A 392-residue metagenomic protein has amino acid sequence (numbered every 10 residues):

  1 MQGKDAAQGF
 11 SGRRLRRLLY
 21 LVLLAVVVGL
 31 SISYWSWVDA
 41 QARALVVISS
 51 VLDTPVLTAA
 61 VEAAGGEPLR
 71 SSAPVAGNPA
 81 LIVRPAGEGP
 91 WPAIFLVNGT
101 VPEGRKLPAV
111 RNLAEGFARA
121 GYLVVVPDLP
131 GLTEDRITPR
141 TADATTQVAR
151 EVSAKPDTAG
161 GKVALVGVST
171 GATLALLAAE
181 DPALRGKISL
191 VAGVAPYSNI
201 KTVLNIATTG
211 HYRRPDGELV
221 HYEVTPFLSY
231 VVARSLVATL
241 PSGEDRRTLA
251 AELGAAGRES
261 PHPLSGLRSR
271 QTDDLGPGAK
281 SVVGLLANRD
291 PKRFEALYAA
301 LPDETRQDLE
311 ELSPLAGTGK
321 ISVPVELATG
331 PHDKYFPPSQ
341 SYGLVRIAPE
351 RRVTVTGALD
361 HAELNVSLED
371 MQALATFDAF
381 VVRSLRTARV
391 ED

Functional and structural regions predicted by a protein language model:
A40-G89: N-terminal cap/lid segment of alpha/beta-hydrolase-fold proteins
A86-F117, D128-L129: Short, surface-exposed "cap/lid" segments of acyl-processing enzymes
R105-L113, V126-A164, A179-P182: Catalytic nucleophile-loop/oxyanion-hole region of alpha/beta-hydrolase and closely related hydrolase-like folds
G167-A175: Gly/Ala-rich beta-loop-alpha elbow adjacent to hydrolase catalytic centers
L177-D274: Alpha/beta-hydrolase-fold enzymes
I321, L327-T329, D333: Short beta-strand/loop motif that positions the catalytic acidic residue of the alpha/beta-hydrolase fold
K334-Q340: Conserved alpha/beta-hydrolase "acid-adjacent" motif
S367-D392: Catalytic active-site module of serine/aspartate enzymes centered on a nucleophile-bearing elbow/loop
